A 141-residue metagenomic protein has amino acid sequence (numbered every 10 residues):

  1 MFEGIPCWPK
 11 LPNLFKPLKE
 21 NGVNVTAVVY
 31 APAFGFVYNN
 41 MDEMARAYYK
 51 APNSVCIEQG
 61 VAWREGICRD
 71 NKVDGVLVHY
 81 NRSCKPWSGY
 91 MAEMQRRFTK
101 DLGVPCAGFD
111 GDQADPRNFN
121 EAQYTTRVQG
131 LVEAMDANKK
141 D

Functional and structural regions predicted by a protein language model:
F2-E65, R69: Redox- and metal-dependent alpha/beta enzyme cores, enriched for Fe-S-associated oxidoreductases and cofactor-handling
G4, A27-Y30, Y80-R82, D110-Q113: Active-site proximal loops enriched in glycine and acidic residues that flank catalytic Cys/His/Asp and coordinate
W8-L11, A33-F36, S83-W87, D115-N118: Flexible loop/turn segments at secondary-structure boundaries
N24, G75, P105-C106: Beta-sheet entry/capping signal
S54, V73, A137-D141: Intrinsically disordered or highly flexible coil/loop and linker segments, enriched in small and charged/polar residues
V61-L102: C-terminal hydrophobic structural anchor segments that stabilize assembly/packing rather than catalytic chemistry
A92-D141: Peripheral docking tails and interdomain loops at the edges of cofactor- or intermediate-handling domains
